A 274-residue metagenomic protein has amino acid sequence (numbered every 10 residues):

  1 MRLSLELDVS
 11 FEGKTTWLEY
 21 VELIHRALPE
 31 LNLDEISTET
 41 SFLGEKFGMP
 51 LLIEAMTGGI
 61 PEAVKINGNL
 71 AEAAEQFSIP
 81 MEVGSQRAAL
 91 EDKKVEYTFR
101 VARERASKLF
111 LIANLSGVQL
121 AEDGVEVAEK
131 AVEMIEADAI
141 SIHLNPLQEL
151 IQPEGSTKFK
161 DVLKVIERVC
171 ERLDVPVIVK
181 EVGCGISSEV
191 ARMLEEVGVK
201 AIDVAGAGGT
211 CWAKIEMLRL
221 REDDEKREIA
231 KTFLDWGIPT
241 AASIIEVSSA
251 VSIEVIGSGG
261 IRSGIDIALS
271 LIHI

Functional and structural regions predicted by a protein language model:
M1-L43, F47: An N-cap/entry alpha-helix motif that binds or orients negatively charged groups
L43-D92: Active-site cofactor/substrate anionic-group-binding motifs, chiefly glycine- and Lys/Arg-rich phosphate-binding loops
E54-V64, N114-D123, I178-K180, R262: Active-site mouth loops of central-metabolism enzymes
K65-A71, V95-F99, V127-K130: "Short basic amphipathic alpha-helical interaction patches in structured regions
A71-E72, V118-I256, I265-L269: Alpha/beta enzyme core
S78-S116: A gly/proline- and charged-residue-enriched helix-loop-helix capping module
I272-I274: Conserved small/polar residues in nucleotide/adenosyl-binding loops
